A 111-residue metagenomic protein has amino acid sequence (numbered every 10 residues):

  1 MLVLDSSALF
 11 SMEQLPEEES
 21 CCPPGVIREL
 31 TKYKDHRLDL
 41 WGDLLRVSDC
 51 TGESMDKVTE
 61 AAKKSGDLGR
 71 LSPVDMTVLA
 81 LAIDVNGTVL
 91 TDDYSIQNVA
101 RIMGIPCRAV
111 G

Functional and structural regions predicted by a protein language model:
M1-G87, Y94-C107: Active-site-proximal, substrate-binding regions of enzyme catalytic domains and RNA-binding/basic surfaces
G111: Cys/His-rich short segments
